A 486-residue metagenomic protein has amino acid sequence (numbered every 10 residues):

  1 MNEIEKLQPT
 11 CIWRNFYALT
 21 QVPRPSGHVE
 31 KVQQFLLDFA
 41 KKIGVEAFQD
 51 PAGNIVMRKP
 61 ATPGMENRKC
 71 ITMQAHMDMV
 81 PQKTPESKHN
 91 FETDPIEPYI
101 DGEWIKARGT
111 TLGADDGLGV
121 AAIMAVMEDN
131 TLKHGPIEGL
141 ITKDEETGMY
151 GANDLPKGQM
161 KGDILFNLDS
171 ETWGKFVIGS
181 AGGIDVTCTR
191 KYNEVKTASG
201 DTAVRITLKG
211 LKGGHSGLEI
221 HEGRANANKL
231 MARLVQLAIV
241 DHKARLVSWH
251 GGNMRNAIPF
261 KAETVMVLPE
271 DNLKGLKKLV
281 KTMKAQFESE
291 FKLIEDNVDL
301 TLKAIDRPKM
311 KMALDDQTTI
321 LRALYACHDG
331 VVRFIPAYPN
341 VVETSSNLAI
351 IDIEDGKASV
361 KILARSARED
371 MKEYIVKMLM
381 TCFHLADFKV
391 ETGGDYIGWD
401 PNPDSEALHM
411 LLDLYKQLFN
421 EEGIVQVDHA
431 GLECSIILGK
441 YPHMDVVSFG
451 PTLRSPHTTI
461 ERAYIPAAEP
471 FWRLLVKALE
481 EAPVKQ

Functional and structural regions predicted by a protein language model:
E3-E103: Acidic/His- and Gly-rich active-site-bordering loop/insert found across diverse amide/peptide-bond hydrolases
P9-I12, P336, E343-A358, E421-A478: Zn-dependent metallopeptidase/amidohydrolase metal-coordination segment
M65-T147, A152-D163, D185, T189 (+4 more regions): Active-site metal-coordination/substrate-binding segment of hydrolases, especially metallo-dependent peptidases
M77-M79, T111, L140-G148, S170-W173 (+3 more regions): Acidic, glycine-rich active-site loops and adjacent beta-strand->loop/helix elements that engage anionic groups
E103-K106, E146-T147, N153-R365: Midchain, well-structured core segments that form catalytic/ion-binding scaffolds
E219, N226-N228, R233-W249, P401-M444: Active-site-adjacent substrate-binding region of metalloamidase/peptidase-like peptide-processing proteins
R224-D241, P269-L273, T318-Y325, V332-R333 (+3 more regions): His/Asp/Glu-rich mid-to-C-terminal helical/loop segments that flank catalytic regions of hydrolases
V341-A430: Substrate-recognition/cap regions that form aromatic- and gly/pro-loop-enriched pockets for small-molecule ligands
